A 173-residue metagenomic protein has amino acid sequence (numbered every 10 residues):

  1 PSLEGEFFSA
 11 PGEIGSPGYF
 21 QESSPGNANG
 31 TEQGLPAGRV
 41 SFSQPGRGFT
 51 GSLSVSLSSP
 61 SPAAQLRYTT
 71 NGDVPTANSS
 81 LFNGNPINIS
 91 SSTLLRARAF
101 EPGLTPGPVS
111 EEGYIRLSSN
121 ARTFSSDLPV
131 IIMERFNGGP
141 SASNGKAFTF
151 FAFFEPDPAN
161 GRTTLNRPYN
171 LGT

Functional and structural regions predicted by a protein language model:
P1-G172: Short, compositionally stereotyped local motifs that mark structural "simplifiers"
